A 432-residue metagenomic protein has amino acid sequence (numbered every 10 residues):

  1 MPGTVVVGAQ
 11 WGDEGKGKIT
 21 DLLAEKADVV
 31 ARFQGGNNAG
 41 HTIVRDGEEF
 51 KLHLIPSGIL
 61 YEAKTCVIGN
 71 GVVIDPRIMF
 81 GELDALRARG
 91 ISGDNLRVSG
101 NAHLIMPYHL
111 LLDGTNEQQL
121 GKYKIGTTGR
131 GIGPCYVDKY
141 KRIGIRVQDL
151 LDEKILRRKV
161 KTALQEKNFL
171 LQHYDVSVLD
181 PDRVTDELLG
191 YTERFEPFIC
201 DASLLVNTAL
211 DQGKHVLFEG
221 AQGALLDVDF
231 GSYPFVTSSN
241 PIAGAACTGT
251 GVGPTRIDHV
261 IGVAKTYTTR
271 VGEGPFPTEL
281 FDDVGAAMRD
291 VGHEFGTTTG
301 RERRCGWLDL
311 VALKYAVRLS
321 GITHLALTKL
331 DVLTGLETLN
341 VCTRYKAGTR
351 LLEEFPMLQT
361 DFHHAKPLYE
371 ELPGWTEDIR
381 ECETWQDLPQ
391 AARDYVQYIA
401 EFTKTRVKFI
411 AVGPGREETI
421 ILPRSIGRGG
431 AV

Functional and structural regions predicted by a protein language model:
M1-V432: Non-transmembrane, aqueous-exposed alpha-helical and coiled segments at domain scale
